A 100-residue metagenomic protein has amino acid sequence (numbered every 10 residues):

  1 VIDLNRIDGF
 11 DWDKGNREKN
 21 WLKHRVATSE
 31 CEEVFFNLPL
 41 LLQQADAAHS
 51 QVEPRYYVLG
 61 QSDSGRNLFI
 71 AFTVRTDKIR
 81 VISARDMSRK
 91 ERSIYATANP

Functional and structural regions predicted by a protein language model:
V1-P100: Ribonuclease/tRNase effector modules and their secretory precursors
